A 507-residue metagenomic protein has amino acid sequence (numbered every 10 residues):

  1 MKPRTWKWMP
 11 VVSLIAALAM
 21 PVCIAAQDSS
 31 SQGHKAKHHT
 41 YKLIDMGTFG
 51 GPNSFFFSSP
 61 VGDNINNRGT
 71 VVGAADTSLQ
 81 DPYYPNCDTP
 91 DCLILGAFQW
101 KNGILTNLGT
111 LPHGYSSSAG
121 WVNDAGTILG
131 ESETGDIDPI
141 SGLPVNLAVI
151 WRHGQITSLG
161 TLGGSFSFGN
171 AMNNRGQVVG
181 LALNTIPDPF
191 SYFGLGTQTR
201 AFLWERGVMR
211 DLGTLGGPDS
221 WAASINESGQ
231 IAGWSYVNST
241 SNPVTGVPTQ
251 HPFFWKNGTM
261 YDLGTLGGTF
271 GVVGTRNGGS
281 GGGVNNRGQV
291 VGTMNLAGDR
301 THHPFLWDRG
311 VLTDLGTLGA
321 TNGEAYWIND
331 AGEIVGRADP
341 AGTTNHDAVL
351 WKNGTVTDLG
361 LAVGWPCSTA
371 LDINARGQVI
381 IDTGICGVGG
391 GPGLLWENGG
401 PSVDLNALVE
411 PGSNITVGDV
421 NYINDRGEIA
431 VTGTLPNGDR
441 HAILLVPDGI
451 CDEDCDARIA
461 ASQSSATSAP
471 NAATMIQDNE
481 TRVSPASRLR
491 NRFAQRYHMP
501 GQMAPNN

Functional and structural regions predicted by a protein language model:
K2-N507: Residue-level hotspots at or immediately adjacent to binding/recognition sites across diverse folds
